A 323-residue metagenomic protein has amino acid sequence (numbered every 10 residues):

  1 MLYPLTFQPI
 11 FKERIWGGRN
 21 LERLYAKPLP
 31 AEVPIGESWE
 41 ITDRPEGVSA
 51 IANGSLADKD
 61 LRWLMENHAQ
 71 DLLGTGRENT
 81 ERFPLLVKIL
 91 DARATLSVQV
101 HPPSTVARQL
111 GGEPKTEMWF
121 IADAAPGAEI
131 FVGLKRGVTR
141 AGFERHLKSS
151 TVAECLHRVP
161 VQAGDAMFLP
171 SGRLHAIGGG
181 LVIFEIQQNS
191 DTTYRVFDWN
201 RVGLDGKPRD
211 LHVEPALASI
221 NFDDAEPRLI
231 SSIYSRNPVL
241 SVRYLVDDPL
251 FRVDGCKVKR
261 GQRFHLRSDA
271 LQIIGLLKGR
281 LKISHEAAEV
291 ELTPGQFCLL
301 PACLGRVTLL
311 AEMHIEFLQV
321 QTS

Functional and structural regions predicted by a protein language model:
M1-V138, D198-S231, V253: Transition-metal
T80-R82, L90-T95, P114, A124-G127 (+4 more regions): Ligand-binding loop in jelly-roll beta-barrel domains
V87-K88, L96, E117-F120, R158-V159 (+5 more regions): His/acidic/aromatic-lined binding-pocket segments of jelly-roll/cupin-type domains and related regulatory beta-sandwich
V100-P102, A122-A125, L134-R136, L147 (+6 more regions): Short, structured patches in soluble enzyme cores that scaffold and shape functional sites
I121-F143, V242-V246, V258-A270: Short beta-strand/loop turn elements enriched in aromatics
F131-E154, I183-A225, M313-S323: Double-stranded beta-helix
L156-F168, V182, E286-L304: Short acidic-glycine-tyrosine-enriched beta hairpin
I230-Q296, L304: Acidic/His-leaning functional-site neighborhoods
